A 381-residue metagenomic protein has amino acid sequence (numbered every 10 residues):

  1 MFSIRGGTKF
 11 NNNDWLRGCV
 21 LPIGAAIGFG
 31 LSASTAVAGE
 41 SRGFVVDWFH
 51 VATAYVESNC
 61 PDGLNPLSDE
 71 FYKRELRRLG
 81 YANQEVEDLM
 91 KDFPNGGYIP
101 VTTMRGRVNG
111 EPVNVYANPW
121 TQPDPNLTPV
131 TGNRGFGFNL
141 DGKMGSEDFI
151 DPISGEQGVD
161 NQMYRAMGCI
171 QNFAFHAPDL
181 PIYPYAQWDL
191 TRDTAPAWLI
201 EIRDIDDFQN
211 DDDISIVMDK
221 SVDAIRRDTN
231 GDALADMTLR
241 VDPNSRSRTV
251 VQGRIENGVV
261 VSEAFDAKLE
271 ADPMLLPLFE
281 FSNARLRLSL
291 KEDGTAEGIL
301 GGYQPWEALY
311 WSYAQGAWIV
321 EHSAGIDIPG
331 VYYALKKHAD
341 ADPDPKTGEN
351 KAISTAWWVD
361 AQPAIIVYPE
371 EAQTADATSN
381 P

Functional and structural regions predicted by a protein language model:
M1-R17: N-terminal secretory signal peptides that target proteins for export/translocation
C19-S32: Bacterial N-terminal signal peptides
A33-A38: Sec/Tat signal peptide C-region and signal peptidase I cleavage site
G39-P381: Extracytosolic secretory-pathway proteins
